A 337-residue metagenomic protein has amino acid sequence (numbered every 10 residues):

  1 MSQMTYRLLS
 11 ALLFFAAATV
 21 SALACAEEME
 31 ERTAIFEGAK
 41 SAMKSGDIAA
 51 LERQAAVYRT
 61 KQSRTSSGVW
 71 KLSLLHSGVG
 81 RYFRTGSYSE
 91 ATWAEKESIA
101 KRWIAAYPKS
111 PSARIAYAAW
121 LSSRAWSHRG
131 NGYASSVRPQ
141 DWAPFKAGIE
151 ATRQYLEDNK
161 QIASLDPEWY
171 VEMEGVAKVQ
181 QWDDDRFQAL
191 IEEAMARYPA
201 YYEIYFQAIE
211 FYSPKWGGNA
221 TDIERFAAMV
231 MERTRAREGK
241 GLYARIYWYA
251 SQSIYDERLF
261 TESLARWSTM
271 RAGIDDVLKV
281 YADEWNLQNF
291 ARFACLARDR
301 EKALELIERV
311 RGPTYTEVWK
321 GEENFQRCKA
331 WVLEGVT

Functional and structural regions predicted by a protein language model:
S2-L12: Bacterial N-terminal signal peptides that target proteins for export
T19-S21: N-terminal signal peptide c-region/cleavage motif recognized by signal peptidases
C25-S67: N-terminal mature-domain "stem" immediately C-terminal to a signal peptide or N-terminal signal-anchor/transmembrane
E31-A34, T269, N286: Alpha-helix N-cap/N′ positions at the starts of helices
A49-E52, V57-K109, A116-R237, L242-G273 (+1 more regions): Short coil/linker segments at helix-helix boundaries
V280-V318: Extended alpha-helical scaffolding segments
